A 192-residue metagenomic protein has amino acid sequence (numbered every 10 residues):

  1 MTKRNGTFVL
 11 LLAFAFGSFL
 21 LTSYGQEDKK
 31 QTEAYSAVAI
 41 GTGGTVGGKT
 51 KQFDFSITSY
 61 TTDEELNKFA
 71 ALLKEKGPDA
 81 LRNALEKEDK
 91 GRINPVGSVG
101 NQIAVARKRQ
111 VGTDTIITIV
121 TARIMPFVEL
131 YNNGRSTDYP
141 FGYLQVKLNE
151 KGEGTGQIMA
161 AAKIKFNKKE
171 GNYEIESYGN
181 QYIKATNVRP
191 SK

Functional and structural regions predicted by a protein language model:
M1-L10: Bacterial N-terminal signal peptides that target proteins for export
V9-F19: Bacterial N-terminal signal peptides
F19-K29: Bacterial Sec-dependent signal peptides at the C-terminal "C-region" and cleavage site
E27-E75, D79-K192: Long, low-hydrophobicity ectodomains and other hydrophilic envelope-associated domains
